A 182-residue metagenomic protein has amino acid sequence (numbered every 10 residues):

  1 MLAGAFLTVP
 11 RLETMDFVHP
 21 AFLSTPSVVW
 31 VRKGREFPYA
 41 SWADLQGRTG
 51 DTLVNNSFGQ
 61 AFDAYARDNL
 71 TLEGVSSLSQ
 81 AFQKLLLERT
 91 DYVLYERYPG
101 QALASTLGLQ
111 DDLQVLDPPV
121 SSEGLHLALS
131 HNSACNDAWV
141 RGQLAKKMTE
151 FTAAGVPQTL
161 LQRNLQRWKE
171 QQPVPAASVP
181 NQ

Functional and structural regions predicted by a protein language model:
M1, D16-F17, D44, S79-Y98 (+1 more regions): Short helices/loops that flank or line small-molecule/ion binding pockets
M1-D44, N55-F58, D117-V120: Acidic, polar ligand-binding/catalytic clefts
M1-M15, G74, V140, K147 (+2 more regions): Extracytoplasmic small-molecule ligand-binding "clamshell" domains of the periplasmic binding protein/Venus flytrap
G4-T14, D91-S121: A ligand-binding cleft/hinge motif common to bilobed small-molecule-binding domains
R11, S24-V28, L109-A145, W168-V174: Periplasmic-binding protein-like
P20-F22, S41-Q46, L53-S77, A104-Q110 (+1 more regions): Ligand-binding cleft/hinge of the Venus flytrap
V29, L45, L85-L86, L127: Hydrophobic residues within well-ordered alpha-helices
N56-L70, L109-D112, K146-Q182: Ligand-binding clefts/hinges and TM-proximal coupling segments of bilobed small-molecule sensing domains
